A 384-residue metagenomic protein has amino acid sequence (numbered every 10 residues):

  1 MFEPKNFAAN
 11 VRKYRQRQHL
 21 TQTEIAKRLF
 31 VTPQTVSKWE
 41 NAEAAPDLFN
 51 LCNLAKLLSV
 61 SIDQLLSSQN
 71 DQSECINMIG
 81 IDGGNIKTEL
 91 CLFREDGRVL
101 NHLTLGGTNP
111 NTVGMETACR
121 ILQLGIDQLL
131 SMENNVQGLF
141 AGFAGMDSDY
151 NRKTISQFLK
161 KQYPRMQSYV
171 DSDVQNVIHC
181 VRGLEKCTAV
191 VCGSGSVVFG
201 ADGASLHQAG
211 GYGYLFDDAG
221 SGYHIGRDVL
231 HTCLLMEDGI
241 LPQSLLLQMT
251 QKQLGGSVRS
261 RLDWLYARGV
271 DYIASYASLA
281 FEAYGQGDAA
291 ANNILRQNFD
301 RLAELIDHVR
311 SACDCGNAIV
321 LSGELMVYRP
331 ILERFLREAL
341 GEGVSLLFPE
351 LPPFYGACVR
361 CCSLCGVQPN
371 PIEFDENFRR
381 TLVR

Functional and structural regions predicted by a protein language model:
M1-R17: A short, Lys/Arg-rich alpha-helix, primarily the initiator
Q16, K27, K56: Alpha-helical residues within the helix-turn-helix
H19-K38: Short alpha-helical DNA-recognition segment
F49-Q64: DNA major-groove recognition helix of helix-turn-helix/homeodomain DNA-binding modules
N70-Q72, M166-A189, A204-S205: Conserved phosphate-binding catalytic cores of ATP/NTP-utilizing and phosphoryl-transfer enzymes
S73-V136, F158, G183-T188, L230-R384: ATP-binding/phosphotransfer module of carbohydrate and carboxylate kinases, centering on a glycine-rich
D127-Y169, V181-R182, Y266: Short beta-strand-loop/turn "lid" adjacent to the catalytic site in phosphate-handling enzymes
L184-I240: Glycine-rich phosphate-binding loop of actin/hexokinase-like ATP-binding domains
